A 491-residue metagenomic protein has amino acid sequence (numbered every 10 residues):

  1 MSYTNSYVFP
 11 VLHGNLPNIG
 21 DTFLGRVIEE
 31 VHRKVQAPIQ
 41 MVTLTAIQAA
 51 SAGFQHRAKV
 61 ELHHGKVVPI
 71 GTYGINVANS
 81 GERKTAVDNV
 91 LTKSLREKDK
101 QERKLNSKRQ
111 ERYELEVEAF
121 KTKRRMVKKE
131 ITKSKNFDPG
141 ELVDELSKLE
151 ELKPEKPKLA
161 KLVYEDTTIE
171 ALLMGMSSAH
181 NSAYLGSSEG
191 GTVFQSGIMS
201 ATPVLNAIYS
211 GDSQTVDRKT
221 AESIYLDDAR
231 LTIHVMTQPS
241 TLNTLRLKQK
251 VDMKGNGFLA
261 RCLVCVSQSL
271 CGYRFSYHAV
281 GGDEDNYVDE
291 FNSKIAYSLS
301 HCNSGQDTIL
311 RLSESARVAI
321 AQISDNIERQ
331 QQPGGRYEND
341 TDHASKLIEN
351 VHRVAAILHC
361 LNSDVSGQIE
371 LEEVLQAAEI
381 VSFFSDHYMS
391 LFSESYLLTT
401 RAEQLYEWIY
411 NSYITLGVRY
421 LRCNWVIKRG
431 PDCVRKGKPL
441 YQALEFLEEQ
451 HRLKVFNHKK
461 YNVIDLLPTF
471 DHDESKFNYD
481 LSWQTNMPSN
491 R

Functional and structural regions predicted by a protein language model:
M1-R491: Phosphate-handling catalytic cores of nucleic-acid transaction enzymes
